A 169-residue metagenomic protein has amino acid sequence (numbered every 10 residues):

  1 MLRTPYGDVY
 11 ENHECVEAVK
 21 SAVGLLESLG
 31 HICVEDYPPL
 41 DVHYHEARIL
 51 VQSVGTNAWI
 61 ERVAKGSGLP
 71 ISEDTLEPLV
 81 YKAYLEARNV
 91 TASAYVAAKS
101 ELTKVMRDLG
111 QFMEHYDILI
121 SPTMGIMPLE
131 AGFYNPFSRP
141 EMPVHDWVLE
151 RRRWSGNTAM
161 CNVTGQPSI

Functional and structural regions predicted by a protein language model:
M1-L50, E86-N89, A94: Gly/Ser-rich, acidic/histidine-flanked active-site/gating loops
M1-T4, S53-G110, M124-M127, A131-F133: Short helix-loop capping/hinge segments that flank enzyme active sites or metal/cofactor-binding pockets
L129-S155: Short, surface-exposed loop/helix-turn segments at secondary-structure junctions that function as lids/hinges flanking
M160-N162: Conserved short alpha-helical elements in the N-terminal third of ANL/AMP-binding
G165: A short alpha->beta transition loop at the rim of the catalytic pocket in nucleotide-sugar-dependent
S168-I169: A short beta-strand signature within small-molecule sensing/ligand-binding domains used in signal transduction
